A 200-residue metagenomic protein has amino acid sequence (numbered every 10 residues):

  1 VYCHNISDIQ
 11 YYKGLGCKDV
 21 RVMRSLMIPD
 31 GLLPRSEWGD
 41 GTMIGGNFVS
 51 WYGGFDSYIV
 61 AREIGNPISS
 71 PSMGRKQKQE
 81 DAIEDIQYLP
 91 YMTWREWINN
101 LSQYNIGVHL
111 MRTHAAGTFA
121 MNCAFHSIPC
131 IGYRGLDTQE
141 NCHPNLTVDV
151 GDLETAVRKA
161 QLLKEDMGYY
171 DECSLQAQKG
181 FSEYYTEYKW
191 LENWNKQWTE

Functional and structural regions predicted by a protein language model:
V1-L33: Donor nucleotide-sugar binding/catalytic pocket of nucleotide-sugar-dependent glycosyltransferases
I28-W94: Conserved catalytic-core segment of nucleotide-activated headgroup transferases in glycan assembly
T93-Y104, F125: Short acidic alpha-helix that forms the nucleotide-activated donor recognition element in Leloir-type transferases
I98, A120-H126, Q139: Short alpha-helical segment that forms part of, or immediately flanks, the ligand-binding pocket in carbohydrate-active
S102-A115, I128: Acidic donor-binding loop of glycosyltransferase active sites
R134-T147: Short acidic/histidine- and often glycine-rich active-site loop of Leloir-type glycosyltransferases that engages
P144-L153, L162-M167: Conserved acidic donor-binding segment of nucleotide-sugar-dependent glycosyltransferases
E165-T199: A charged, aromatic-enriched C-terminal amphipathic alpha-helix characteristic of glycosyltransferases across folds
